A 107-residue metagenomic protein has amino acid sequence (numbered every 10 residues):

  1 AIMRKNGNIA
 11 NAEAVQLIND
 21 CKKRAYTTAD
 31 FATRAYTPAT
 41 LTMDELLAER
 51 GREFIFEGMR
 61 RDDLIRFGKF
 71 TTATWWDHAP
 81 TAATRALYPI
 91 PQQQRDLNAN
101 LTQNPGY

Functional and structural regions predicted by a protein language model:
A1-C21: C-terminal substrate/ligand-recognition segments
K22, T33-Y107: Long, intrinsically disordered, low-complexity segments
